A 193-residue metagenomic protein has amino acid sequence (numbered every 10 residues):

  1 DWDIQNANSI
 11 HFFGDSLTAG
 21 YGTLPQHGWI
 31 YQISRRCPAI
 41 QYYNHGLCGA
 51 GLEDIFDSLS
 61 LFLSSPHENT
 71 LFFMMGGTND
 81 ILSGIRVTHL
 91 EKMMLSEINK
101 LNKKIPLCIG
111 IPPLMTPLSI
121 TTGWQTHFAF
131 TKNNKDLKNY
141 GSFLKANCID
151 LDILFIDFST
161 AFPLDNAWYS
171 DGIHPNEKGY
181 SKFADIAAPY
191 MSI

Functional and structural regions predicted by a protein language model:
D1-C48, E53, S58-E68: Serine-esterase "nucleophile elbow" of acetyl-processing enzymes
F56-I193: Alpha-helical cap/lid subdomain in secreted, periplasmic, or secretory-pathway luminal O-acyl-processing enzymes
